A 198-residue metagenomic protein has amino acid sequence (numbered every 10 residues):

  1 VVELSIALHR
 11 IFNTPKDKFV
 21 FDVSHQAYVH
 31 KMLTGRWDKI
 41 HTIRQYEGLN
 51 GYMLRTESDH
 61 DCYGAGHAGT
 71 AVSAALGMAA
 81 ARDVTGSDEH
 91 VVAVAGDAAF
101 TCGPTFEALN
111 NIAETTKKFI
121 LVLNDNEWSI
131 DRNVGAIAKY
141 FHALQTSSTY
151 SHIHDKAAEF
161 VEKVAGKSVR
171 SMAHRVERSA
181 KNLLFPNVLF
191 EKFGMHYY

Functional and structural regions predicted by a protein language model:
V1-T115: Cofactor-binding active-site loop characterized by glycine-rich and histidine/acidic residues
D22, V92-A95, I120-N124, Y198: Generic beta-strand/beta-sheet core signal
V23-Y28, L49-R55, F119-E127, S151-A157 (+1 more regions): Short, surface-exposed, charge-dense and proline/glycine-enriched linear segments
C102-N124, A138-T146: A short alpha/beta connector and helix-capping loop motif
N126-Y198: Long, well-ordered, tryptophan-enriched scaffold segments
